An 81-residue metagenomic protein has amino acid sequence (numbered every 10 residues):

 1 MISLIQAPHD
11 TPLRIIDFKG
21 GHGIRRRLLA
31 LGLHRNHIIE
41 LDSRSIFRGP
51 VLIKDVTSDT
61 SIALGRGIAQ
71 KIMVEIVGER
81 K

Functional and structural regions predicted by a protein language model:
P8, S45-I46, D55-T57: A generic beta-sheet turn/junction motif
I15-F18: PDZ/PDZ-like domain segments forming the peptide/carboxylate-binding groove, activating on the N-terminal beta-strands
G20-G21, H37, S43-R48, T60: Short, charged beta-turn/beta-strand-edge "cap" motif at the junction between a beta-strand and an adjacent loop
G23-R27: Short alpha-helix capping/helix-loop boundary micro-motifs
L52-K81: C-terminal structural segments of small proteins and small subunits
